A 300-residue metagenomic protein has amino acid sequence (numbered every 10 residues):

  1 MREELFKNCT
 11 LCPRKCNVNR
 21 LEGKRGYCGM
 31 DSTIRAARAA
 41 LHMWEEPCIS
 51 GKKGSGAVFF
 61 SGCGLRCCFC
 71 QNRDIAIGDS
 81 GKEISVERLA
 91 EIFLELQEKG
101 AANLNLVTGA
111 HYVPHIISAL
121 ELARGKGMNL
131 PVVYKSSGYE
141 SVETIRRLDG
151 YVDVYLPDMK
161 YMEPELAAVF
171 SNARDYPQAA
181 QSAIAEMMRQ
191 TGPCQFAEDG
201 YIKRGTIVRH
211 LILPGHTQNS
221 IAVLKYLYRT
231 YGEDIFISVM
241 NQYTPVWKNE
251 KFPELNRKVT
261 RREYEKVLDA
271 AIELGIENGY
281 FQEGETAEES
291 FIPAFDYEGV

Functional and structural regions predicted by a protein language model:
M1-R25, M188, G192-V300: Auxiliary Fe-S-binding modules of radical SAM enzymes
K24, C28-V154, E163-P164: Conserved Radical SAM active-site core
G56, L104, V132-Y134, Y155-P157 (+3 more regions): Hydrophobic faces of well-ordered beta-strands that scaffold small-molecule active sites in alpha/beta enzyme cores
A76, V113, G138-S141, M159-P177 (+3 more regions): Conserved radical SAM core fold
I84, H111, S171-A179, G215 (+2 more regions): Alpha-helix N-cap and loop-to-helix initiation/capping positions
L120-P131, A183-M187, R261-V267: Alpha-helix-loop-beta-strand connector modules within alpha/beta enzyme cores
D149-P164, D234-Y243: Non-cysteine beta-strand/loop elements that form the S-adenosyl-L-methionine
A168-D199: Anionic-ligand binding region
